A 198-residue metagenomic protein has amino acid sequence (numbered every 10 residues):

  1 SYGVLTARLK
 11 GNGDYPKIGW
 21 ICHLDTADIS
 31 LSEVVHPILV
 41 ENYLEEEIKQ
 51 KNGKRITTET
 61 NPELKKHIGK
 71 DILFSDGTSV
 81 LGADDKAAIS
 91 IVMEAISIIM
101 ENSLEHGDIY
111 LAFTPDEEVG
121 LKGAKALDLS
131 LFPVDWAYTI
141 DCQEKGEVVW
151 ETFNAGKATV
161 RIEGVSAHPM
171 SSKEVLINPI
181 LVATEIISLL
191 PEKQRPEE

Functional and structural regions predicted by a protein language model:
S1-Y15, I21-D25: A non-catalytic alpha/beta surface segment that caps or lines the substrate-entry region of metallo-dependent hydrolase
N12-D14, L24-D28, E118-V119, K145: A short acidic, glycine/proline-enriched capping/turn motif at secondary-structure boundaries, especially helix N-cap
I18-W20, A112, W136-Y138: Hydrophobic/aromatic beta-strand patches that form the interior of the parallel beta-sheet core in alpha/beta enzyme
H23, H106-G107, H168-P169: Histidine-centered active-site/metal-ligand motif
S32-V34, E41-K49, K54-T57, N61-A83 (+2 more regions): Midchain, well-structured core segments that form catalytic/ion-binding scaffolds
D85-N102: Active-site-proximal alpha-helical scaffold in enzymes
S97-V119: Short helix-loop-beta-strand segments that form the rim/entrance of peptidase-like active sites
